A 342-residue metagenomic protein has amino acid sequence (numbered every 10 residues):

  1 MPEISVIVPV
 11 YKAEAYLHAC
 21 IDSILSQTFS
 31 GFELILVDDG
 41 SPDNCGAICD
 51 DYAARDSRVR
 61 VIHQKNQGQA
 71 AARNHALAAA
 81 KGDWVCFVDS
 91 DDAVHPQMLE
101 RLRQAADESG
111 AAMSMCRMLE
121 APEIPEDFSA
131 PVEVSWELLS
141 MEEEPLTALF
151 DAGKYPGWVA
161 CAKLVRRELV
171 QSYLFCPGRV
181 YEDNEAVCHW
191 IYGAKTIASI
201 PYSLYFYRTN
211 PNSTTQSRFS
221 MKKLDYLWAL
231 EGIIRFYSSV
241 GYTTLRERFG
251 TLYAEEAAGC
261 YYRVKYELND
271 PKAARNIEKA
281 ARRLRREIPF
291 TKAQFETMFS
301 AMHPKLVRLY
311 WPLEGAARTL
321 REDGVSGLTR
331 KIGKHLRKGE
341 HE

Functional and structural regions predicted by a protein language model:
M1-L25: N-proximal low-complexity "stem/linker" segments adjacent to membrane-targeting elements
S23, S30, D38-I48: A conserved acidic beta->alpha catalytic loop
G31-G40, R60-K65, D89-S90: Short beta-strand/loop segment that forms part of the nucleotide-sugar
Q64-A80, S90-A93: Glycine-rich, basic loop-to-helix element that forms the pyrophosphate-binding segment of sugar-nucleotide handling
Q69, S90-A198, N212-M221: Donor-binding/catalytic cores of nucleotide-activated saccharide and glycerol-phosphate transferases/polymerases
V85: Short aromatic/hydrophobic "clamp" motif used to bind/position activated sugar donors
R179-V180, N184-V187, K195-A229, T243 (+2 more regions): Nucleotide-sugar-dependent glycosyltransferase catalytic core
E267-E342: Membrane-interface aromatic/basic loop that binds lipid-linked glycans or pyrophosphate carriers, typified by
